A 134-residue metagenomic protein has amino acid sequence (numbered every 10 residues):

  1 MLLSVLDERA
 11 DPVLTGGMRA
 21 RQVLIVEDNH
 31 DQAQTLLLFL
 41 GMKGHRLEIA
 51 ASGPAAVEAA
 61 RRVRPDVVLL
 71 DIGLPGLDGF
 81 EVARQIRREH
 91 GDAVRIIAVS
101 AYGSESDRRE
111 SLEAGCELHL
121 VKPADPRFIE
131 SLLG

Functional and structural regions predicted by a protein language model:
M1-S4, L37, A124-L133: C-terminal output helix
E27: Conserved acidic carboxylate
H30-E48, L69: Two-component/phosphorelay signaling modules centered on CheY-like receiver
L37, E81, G103-L120, S131: Alpha4 helix (beta4-alpha4-beta5 surface) of REC/receiver domains from two-component response regulators
I49, L74-L77, E105: Residue-level signal for the "D+5" position in two-component response regulator receiver
S52-A55, D78-E81: Acidic catalytic/metal-coordinating carboxylates
V63-L69, L74: Active-site beta3 strand of CheY-like receiver
